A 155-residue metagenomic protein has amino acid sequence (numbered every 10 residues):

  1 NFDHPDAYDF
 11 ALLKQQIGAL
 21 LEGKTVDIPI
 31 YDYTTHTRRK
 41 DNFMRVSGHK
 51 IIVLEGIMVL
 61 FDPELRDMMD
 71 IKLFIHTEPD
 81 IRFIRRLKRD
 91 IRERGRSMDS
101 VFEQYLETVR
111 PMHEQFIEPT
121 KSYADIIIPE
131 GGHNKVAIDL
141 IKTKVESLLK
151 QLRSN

Functional and structural regions predicted by a protein language model:
N1-T35, I51: Conserved nucleotide-sensing/catalytic segment adjacent to the nucleotide-binding pocket in NTP-handling enzymes
D6-F10, K14, R66, H76 (+3 more regions): Amphipathic alpha-helical transducer elements in NTP-driven molecular machines
L13, L73, A124: Residue-level signal for inorganic ion chemistry
E22, S47-G48, K88, R110-N155: NTP-dependent small-molecule kinase module
Y33-T34, E55, V109-R110: A conditional alpha-helix N-cap/helix-loop micro-motif detector
R39-R94: ATP-dependent NMP and nucleoside kinases share a basic, alpha-helical "lid"
E64, F74-I75, D80, R96-Q104 (+2 more regions): Anionic, Ser/Thr-rich low-complexity intrinsically disordered regions
